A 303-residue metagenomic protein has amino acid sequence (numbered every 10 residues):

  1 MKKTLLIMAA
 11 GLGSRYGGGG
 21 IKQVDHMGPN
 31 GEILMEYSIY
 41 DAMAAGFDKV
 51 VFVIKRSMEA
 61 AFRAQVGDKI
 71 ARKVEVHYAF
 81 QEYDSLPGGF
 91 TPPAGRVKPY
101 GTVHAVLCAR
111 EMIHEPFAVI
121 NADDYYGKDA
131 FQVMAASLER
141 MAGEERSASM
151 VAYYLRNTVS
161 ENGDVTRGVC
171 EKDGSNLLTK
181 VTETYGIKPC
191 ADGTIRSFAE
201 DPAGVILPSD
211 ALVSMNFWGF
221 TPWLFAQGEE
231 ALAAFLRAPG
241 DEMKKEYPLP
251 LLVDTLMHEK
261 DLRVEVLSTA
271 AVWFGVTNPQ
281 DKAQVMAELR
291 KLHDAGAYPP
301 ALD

Functional and structural regions predicted by a protein language model:
K2-G67, V74-V76, Q81, E115: N-terminal glycine-rich phosphate-binding loop and ensuing alpha1 helix
F62-V66, M134, G228, V285: Hydrophobic packing residues within well-ordered alpha-helices of enzyme cores
I70-P116: Short phosphate-binding loop-to-helix
E115-Y125: Short beta-strand-to-loop acidic/aromatic patch adjacent to the donor-nucleotide binding site
K128-W218: Conserved core of the sugar-phosphate nucleotidyltransferase
N216-G228: Conserved nucleotide-sugar donor-binding and metal-coordinating catalytic region shared by glycosyltransferases
G228-L262: A C-terminal functional module that forms or caps the active site or interfaces directly with catalytic machinery
